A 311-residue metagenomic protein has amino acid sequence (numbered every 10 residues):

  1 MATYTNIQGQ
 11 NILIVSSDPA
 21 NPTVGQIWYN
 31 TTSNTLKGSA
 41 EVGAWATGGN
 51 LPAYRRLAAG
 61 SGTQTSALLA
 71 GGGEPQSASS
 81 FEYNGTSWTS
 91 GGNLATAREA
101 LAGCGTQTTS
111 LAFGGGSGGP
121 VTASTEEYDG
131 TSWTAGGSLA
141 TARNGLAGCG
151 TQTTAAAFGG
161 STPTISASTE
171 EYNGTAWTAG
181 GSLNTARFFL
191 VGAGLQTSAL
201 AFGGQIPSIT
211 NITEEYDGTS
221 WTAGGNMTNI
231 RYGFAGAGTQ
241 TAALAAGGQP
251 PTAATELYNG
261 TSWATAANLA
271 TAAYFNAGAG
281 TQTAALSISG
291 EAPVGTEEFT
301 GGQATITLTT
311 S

Functional and structural regions predicted by a protein language model:
M1-S311: Polar, enzyme-active/binding microenvironments
